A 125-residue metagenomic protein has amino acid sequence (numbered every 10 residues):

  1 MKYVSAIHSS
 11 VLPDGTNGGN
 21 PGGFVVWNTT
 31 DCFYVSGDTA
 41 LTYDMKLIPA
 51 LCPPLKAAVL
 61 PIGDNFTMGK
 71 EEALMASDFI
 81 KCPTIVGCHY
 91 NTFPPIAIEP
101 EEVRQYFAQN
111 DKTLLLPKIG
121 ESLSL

Functional and structural regions predicted by a protein language model:
M1-P53, I119-L125: Core dinuclear metal-dependent hydrolase active-site scaffold
V25-P83, C88-P94: Metallo-beta-lactamase
E72-L74, D78-L125: Binuclear metal-ion centers of metallo-dependent hydrolases, dominated by the metallo-beta-lactamase
